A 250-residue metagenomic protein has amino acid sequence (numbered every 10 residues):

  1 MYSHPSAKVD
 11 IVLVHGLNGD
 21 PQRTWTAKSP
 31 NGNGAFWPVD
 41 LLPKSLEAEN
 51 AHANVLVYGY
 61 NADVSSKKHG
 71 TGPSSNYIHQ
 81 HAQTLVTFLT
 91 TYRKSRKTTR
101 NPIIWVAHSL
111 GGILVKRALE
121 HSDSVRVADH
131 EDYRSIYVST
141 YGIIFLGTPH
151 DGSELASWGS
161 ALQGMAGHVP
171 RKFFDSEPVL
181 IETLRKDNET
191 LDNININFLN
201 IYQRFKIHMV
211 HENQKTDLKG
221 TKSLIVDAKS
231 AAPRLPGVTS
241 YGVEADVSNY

Functional and structural regions predicted by a protein language model:
M1, L41-L42, L89-R93, N101 (+4 more regions): Eukaryotic intrinsically disordered and solvent-exposed regulatory patches
M1-H52, S122: Short, surface-exposed "cap/lid" segments of acyl-processing enzymes
P5-S6, E47-E49, R134-V138, L199-Q203: Short, conserved loop/helix-junction motifs that constitute active-site signature segments in enzyme catalytic cores
I11, G19, N54, D63 (+3 more regions): C-terminal catalytic-base region of ester-bond hydrolases, centering on the histidine of the charge-relay
H15, S65, H79-N195: Serine-dependent carboxylesterase/thioesterase catalytic core of lipase-like alpha/beta-hydrolase/SGNH enzymes
R23-S29, K68-G72, R117-H121, L155-A161 (+1 more regions): Short coil/turn segments at secondary-structure boundaries
T26-A35, P73-Y77, W158-D175, A232-P236: Aromatic/acidic cage segments in peptide-binding pockets
L46-S65: Conserved alpha/beta-hydrolase
